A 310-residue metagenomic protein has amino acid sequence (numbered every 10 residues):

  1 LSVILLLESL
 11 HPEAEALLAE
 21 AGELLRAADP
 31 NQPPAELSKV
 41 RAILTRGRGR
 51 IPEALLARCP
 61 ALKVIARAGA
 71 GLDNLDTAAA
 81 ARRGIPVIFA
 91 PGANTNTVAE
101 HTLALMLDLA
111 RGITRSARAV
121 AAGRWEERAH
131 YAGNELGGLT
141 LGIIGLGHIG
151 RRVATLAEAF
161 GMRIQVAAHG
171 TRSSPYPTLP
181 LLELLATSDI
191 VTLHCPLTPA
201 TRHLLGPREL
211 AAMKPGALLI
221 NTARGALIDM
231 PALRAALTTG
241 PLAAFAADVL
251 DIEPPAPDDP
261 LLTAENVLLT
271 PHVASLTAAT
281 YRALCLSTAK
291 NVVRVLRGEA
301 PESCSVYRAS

Functional and structural regions predicted by a protein language model:
L1-I88, A186, G206: An N-terminal-biased, well-structured beta-alpha scaffold segment characteristic of Rossmann-like dinucleotide-binding
G22-E23, I85, Y176, A243 (+1 more regions): Short, conserved active-site loop motifs that form the nucleotide-linked donor/cofactor pocket
R41-A42, V64, I190, L218 (+2 more regions): Short, Asp-centered acidic motifs that coordinate Mg2+ and/or phosphate in catalytic or ligand-binding sites
G49-L55, R163, H169-P260: Rossmann-like adenosine-cofactor binding region
R83, P91-T140, T155, A159 (+1 more regions): Phosphate-binding beta-alpha-beta segment of Rossmann-like dinucleotide-binding domains, i.e., the NAD(P)
L146-G147: Glycine-rich Rossmann-fold phosphate-binding loop(s) that bind the pyrophosphate of adenine dinucleotide cofactors
G150-R151: N-terminal Rossmann-fold NAD(P) dinucleotide-binding loop
G216-S310: Rossmann-like dinucleotide-binding domain for NAD(H)/NADP(H)
